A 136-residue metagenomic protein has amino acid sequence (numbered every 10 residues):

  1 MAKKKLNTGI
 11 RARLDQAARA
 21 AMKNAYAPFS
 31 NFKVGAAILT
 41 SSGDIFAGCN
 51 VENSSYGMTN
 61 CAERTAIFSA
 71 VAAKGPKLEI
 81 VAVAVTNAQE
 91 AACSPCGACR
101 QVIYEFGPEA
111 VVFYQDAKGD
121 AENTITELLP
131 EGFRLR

Functional and structural regions predicted by a protein language model:
A2-N24, L78-R136: C-terminal binding/interaction regions
A18, G35-A36, G48, A66 (+1 more regions): Small residues (Ala/Gly/Ser/Thr
Y26-F29: Short Gly/Pro-enriched turn/cap motifs at secondary-structure boundaries
N31-L39: Short beta-strand scaffold segments in enzyme catalytic cores
T40-S42, D116-A117: Short acidic-glycine loop/turn motifs at beta-strand connectors
C49-T65: Compact, glycine-rich, soluble single-domain proteins
S69-G75: Active-site- and interface-proximal helix/loop "cap" or "latch" segments in soluble metabolic and energy-transducing
